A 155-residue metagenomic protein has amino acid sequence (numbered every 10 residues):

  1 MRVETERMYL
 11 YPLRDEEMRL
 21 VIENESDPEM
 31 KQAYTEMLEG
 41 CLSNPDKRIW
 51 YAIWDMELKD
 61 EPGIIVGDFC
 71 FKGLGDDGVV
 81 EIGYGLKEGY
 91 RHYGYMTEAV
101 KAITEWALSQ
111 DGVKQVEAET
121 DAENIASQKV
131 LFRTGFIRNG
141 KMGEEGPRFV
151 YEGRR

Functional and structural regions predicted by a protein language model:
M1-E81, L86-G89, A102-W106, Q110 (+2 more regions): GNAT-family acyltransferases
G94-T97: Glycine-rich acyl-CoA binding loop
Q110-E119: Conserved GNAT acetyl-CoA-binding A-motif
A118-Q128: Conserved beta-strand-loop-alpha-helix junction that forms the acyl-donor binding cleft
L131: Conserved active-site tyrosine of GNAT-family acetyltransferases
